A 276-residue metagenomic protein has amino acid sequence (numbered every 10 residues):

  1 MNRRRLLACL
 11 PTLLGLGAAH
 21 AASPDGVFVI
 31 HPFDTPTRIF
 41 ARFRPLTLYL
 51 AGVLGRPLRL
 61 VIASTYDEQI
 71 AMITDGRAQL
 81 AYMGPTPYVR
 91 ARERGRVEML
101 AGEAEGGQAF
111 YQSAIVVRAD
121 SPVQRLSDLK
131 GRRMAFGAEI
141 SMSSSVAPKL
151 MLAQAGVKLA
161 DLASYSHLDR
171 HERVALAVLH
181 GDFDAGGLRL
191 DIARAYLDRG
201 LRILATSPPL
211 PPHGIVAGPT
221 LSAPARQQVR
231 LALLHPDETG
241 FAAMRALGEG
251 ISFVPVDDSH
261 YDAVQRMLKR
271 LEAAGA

Functional and structural regions predicted by a protein language model:
R5-A22: N-terminal export signals
S23-P87: Extracytoplasmic small-molecule ligand-binding "clamshell" domains of the periplasmic binding protein/Venus flytrap
V27-A51, A63, A109-L176, D191: Bilobed "Venus flytrap"/periplasmic-binding protein-like clamshell domains and structurally analogous long
V27-I39, E105-A114, L197-L233, D237 (+2 more regions): Periplasmic-binding protein-like
R38-P45, Y49, E68, M72 (+7 more regions): Extracytoplasmic/secreted proteins, especially bacterial periplasmic and envelope-associated proteins
R59-V61, S166, L204: General small-molecule cofactor/ligand-binding pocket signal
D67-A81, R94, S127, R170-F183: Short helices/loops that flank or line small-molecule/ion binding pockets
P85-R94, A153-Q154, A177-I203: A ligand-binding cleft/hinge motif common to bilobed small-molecule-binding domains
